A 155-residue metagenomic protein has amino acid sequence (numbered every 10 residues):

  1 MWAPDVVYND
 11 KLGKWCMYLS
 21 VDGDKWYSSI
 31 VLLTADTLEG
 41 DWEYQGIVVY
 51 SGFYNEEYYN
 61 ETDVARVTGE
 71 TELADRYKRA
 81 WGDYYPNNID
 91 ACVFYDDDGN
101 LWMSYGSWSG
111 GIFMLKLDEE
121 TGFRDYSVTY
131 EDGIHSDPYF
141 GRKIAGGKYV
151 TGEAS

Functional and structural regions predicted by a protein language model:
M1-S155: Carbohydrate-active catalytic/glycan-binding domains of CAZyme proteins, especially the secreted or lumenal ectodomains
